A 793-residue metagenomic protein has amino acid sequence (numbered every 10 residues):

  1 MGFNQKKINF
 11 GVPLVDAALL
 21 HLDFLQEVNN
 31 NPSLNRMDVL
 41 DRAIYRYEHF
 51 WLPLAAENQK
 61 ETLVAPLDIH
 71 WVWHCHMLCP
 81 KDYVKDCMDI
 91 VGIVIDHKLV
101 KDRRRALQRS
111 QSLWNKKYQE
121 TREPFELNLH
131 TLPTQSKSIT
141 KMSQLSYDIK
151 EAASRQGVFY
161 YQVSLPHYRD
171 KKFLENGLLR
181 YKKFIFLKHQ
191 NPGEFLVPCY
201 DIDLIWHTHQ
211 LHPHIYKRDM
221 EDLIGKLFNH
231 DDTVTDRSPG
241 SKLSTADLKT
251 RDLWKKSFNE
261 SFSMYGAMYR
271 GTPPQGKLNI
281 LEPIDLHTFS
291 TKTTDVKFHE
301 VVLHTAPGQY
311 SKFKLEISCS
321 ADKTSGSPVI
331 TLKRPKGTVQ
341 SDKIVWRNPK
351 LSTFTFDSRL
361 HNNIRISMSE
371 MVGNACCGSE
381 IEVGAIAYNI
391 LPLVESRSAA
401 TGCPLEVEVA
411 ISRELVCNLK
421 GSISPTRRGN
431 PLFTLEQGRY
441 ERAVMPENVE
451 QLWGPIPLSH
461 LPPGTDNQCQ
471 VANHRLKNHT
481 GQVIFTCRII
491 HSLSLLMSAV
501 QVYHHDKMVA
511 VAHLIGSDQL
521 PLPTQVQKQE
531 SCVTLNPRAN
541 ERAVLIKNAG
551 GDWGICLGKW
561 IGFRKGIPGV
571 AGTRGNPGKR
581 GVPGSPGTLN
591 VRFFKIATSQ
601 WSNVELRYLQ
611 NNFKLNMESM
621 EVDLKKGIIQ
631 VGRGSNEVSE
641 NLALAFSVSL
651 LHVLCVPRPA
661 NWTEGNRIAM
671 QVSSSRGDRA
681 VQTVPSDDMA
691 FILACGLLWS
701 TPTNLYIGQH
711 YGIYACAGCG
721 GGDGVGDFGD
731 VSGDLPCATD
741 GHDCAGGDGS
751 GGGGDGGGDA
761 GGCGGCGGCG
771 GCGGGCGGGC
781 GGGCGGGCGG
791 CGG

Functional and structural regions predicted by a protein language model:
G2-A56, W71, H76-C79, I185 (+7 more regions): N-terminal leader regions that mediate targeting or early regulatory function
G2-E282, W699: Core of folded catalytic or high-affinity ligand/protein-binding domains in predominantly eukaryotic proteins
K60-L63, G193-V197, S241, D285-T288 (+2 more regions): Beta-strand elements of modular eukaryotic interaction domains
H76-D82, K98-Q111, D203, H209-I215 (+10 more regions): Acidic, Ser/Thr/Pro/Gly-enriched alpha-helical scaffold modules and adjacent low-complexity linkers in large eukaryotic
G271-D322, D357: C2/C2-like lipid-binding beta-sandwich modules
P283, S367-Q470, L476: C2-type phospholipid-binding modules
A306-G402, A510-S531, L535-N540, L545-G550 (+7 more regions): Peripheral membrane lipid-binding modules
W699-G793: Intrinsically disordered, low-complexity segments
